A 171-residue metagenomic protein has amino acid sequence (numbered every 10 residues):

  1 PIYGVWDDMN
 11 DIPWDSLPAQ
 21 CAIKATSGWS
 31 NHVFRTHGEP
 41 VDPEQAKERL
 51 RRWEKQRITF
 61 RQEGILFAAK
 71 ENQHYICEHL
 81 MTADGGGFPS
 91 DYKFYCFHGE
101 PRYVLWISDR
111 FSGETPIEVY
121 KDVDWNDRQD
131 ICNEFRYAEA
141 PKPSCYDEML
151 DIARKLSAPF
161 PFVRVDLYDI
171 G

Functional and structural regions predicted by a protein language model:
P1-Q45, R49-G64: A conserved helix-loop-beta module that forms one wall/lid of the active-site cleft in ATP-utilizing catalytic domains
I2, V104, V165-D166: Generic beta-strand hydrophobic packing signal
W6-D11, L80-A83, Y168: Short, solvent-exposed loop/turn elements at beta->coil junctions and helix N-caps that rim active or binding pockets
L17, A46-C132: Phosphate-binding site of ATP-dependent enzymes
Q20, D91, R164: Broad gene-expression machinery/nucleic-acid interaction feature
C21-K24, C96, L167, G171: A short beta-strand motif that forms the metal-chelation/ATP-contact edge of phosphoryl-transfer active sites
P40-P43, K47, D91, K142-L150: Generic detection of long, well-ordered alpha-helical segments
A68-I76, E118-I170: A long amphipathic alpha-helix within ATP-dependent nucleotide-binding catalytic cores
